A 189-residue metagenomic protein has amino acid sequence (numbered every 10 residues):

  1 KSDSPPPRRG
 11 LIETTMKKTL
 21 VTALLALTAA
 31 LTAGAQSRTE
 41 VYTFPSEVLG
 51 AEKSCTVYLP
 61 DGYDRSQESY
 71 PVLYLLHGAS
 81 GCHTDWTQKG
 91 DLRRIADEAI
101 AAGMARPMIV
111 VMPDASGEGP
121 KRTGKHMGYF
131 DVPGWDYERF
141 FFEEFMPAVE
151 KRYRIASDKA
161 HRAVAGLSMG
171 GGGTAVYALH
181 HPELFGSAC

Functional and structural regions predicted by a protein language model:
P6-R8: Low-complexity, intrinsically disordered segments with a bias for serine/threonine
G10, T14-A23: Bacterial N-terminal signal peptides that target proteins for export
L11, L27-T28, T87: Alpha-helical transmembrane segments and their juxtamembrane interfaces
T22-A30: Bacterial N-terminal signal peptides
L31-A35: Sec/Tat signal peptide C-region and signal peptidase I cleavage site
Q36-C189: Non-catalytic cap/lid and distal C-terminal segments of serine-dependent acyl enzymes
